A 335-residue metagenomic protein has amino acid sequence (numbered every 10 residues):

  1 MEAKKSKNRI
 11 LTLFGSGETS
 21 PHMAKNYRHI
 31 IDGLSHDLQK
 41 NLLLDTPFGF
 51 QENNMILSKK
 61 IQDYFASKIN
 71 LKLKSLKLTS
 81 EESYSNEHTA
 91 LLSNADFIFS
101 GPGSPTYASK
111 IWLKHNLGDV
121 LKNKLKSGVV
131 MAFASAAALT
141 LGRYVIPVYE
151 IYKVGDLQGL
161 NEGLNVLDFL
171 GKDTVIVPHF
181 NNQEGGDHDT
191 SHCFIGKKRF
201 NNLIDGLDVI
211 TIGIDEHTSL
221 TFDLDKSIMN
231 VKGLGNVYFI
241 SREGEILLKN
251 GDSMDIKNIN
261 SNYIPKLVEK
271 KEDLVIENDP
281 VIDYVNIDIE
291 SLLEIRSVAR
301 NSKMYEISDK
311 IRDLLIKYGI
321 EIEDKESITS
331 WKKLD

Functional and structural regions predicted by a protein language model:
E2-D37, F48, E52, I56-K59 (+3 more regions): C-terminal and late-domain segments of enzyme folds
G33, L91, N116-G128: Catalytic-core regions built around general acid/base machinery
F48-Y107: Portal/gating segments that form or line small-molecule/metal binding sites
F99-P102, L125-V145: Catalytic nucleophile loop
P105-H115, G186-D187: Glycine/threonine-rich flexible loop motifs
E269-D335: Structural preference for alpha-helix termini/caps and helix-kink/transition segments
